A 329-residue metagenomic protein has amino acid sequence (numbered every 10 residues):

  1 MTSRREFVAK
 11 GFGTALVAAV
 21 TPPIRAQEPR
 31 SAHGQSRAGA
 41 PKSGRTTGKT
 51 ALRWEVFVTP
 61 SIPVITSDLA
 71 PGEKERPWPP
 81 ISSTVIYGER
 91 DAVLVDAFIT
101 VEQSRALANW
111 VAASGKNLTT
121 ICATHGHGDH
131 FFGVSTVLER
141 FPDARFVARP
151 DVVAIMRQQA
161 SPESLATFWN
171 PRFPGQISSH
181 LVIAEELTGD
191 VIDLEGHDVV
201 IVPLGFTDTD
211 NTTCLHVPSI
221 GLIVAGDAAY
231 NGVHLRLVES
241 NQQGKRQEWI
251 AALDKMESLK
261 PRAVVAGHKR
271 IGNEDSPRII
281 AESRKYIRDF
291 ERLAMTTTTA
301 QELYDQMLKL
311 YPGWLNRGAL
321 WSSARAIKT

Functional and structural regions predicted by a protein language model:
R4-R90: Zn-dependent metallo-beta-lactamase
P41, V153-G205, T209-D210, S219 (+2 more regions): Metallo-beta-lactamase
V56-A113, N117, C214-G226: Conserved beta-strand hairpin/beta-sheet module of binuclear metal-dependent hydrolase folds, prominently
A92, I99, V191, D198 (+2 more regions): Metallo-beta-lactamase
V93-D96, T119-A123, V200-I201: Short catalytic-loop micro-motif centered on adjacent basic/acidic residues
E102-A148: Active-site metal-binding motif and surrounding structural segment of the metallo-beta-lactamase
A106, F132, T136, E248-A251 (+3 more regions): Extracytoplasmic/secreted proteins, especially bacterial periplasmic and envelope-associated proteins
S258-A263, R270-T329: Accessory terminal helices/loops
